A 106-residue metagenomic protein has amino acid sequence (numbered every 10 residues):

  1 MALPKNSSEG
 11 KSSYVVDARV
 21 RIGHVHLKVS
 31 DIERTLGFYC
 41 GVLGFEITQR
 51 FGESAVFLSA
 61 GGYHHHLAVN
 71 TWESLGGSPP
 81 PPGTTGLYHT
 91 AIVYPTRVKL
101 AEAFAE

Functional and structural regions predicted by a protein language model:
M1-V16, F104-E106: Vicinal oxygen chelate
V15-R19, P81-T85: Short, flexible turn/loop "capping" segments at secondary-structure junctions
R19, L27-E73: Core segments of cupin and vicinal oxygen chelate
R21-V25, G86-T90: Short amphipathic alpha-helical segments
V29-R34, A91-E106: Vicinal oxygen chelate
F51, G62, G83-T85, L100: Generic structural signal for well-ordered secondary structure
L67, S78, K99-A101: Intrinsically disordered, low-complexity acidic/polar segments
N70-G83, A91: Conserved donor-binding loop and adjoining core beta-sheet/short helix segment in diverse acyl/aminoacyl transferases
